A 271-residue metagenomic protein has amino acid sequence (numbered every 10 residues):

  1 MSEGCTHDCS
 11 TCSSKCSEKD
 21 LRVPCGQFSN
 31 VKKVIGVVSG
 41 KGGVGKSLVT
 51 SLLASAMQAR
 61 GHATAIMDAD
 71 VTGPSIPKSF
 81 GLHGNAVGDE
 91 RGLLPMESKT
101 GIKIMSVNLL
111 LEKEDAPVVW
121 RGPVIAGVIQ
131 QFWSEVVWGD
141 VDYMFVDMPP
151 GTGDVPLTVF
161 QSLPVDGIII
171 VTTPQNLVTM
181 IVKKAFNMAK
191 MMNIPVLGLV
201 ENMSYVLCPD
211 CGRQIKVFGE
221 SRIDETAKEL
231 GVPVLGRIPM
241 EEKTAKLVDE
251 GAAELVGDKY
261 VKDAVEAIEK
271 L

Functional and structural regions predicted by a protein language model:
M1-L21, M188-L271: C-terminal lobe/tail of nucleotide-utilizing enzymes
G26-K32: Phosphate-binding P-loop
V31, G42, D68, I76 (+7 more regions): Residue-level signature of catalytic and energy-coupling elements of molecular machines, predominantly ATP/GTP-dependent
K33-V71, F186: Walker A/P-loop phosphate-binding motif and the immediately C-terminal alpha-helix
A63-T64, A69-E114, A126: Phosphate-binding loop that captures ATP/GTP phosphates
M105, I129, M148, Q161 (+2 more regions): Glycine-rich phosphate-binding loops of nucleotide-dependent enzymes
L111-V159: Phosphate-binding/switch loop-helix module in NTP-utilizing enzymes
V136-V137, P156-L177: Inter-motif core of Ras-like GTPase G domains
